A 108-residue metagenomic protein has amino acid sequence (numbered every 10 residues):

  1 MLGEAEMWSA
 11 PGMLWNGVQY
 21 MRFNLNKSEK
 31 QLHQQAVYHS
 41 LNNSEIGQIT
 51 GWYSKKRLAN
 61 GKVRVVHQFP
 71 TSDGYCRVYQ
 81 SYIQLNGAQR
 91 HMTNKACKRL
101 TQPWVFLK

Functional and structural regions predicted by a protein language model:
M1-L41: Short, low-complexity, glycine-enriched hydrophobic/amphipathic alpha-helices that associate with lipid bilayers
H39, N43-I49: Glycine-centered loop/turn motifs
G51-S54, V78-Q84: Short beta-strand segments that buttress and anchor functional surface loops
S54-Y75: Surface-exposed, charged secondary-structure patches
G61-R64, C76-Y79, Q89-T93: Short, surface-exposed coil-to-beta transition loops
T71-D73, L85-A88: Short glycine/serine/proline-enriched coil/turn segments at secondary-structure junctions
I83-L85, K98-L100: Beta-strand elements of well-folded, non-transmembrane domains
L100-K108: Short beta-strand edge/turn micro-motifs at domain boundaries
